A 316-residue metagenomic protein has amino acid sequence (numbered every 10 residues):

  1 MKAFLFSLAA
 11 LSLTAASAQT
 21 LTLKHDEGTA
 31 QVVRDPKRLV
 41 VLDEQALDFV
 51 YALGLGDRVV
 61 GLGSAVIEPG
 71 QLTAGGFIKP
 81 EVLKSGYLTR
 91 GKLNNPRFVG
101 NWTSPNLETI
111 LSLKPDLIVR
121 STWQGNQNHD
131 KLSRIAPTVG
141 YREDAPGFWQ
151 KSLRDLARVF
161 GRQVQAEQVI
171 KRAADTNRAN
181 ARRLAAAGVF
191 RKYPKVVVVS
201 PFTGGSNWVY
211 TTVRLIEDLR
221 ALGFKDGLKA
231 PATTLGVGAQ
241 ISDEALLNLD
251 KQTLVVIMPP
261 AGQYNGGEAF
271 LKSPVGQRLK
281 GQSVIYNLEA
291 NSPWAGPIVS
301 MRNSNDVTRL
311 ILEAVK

Functional and structural regions predicted by a protein language model:
M1-F4: Positively charged n-region of N-terminal signal peptides that target proteins for export
L13-S17: N-terminal signal peptide c-region/cleavage motif recognized by signal peptidases
T29, Q127-T203, A290-K316: Extracytoplasmic substrate-binding proteins
L47-L107: A short, structured surface patch at a secondary-structure boundary
V66-A74, G125-Q127, R142-D155, Y193-E217 (+1 more regions): Extracytoplasmic ligand-binding site segments that recognize negatively charged/polar headgroups
F98, R158, L249-K316: Structured C-terminal subdomain patch of bacterial secreted/periplasmic proteins
L107-T109, K114-V119, P137, L246 (+1 more regions): Proline-aspartate-enriched helix->loop->beta-strand connector
W208-G238: Alpha-helical, coiled-coil/dimerization segments enriched in small aliphatic residues
